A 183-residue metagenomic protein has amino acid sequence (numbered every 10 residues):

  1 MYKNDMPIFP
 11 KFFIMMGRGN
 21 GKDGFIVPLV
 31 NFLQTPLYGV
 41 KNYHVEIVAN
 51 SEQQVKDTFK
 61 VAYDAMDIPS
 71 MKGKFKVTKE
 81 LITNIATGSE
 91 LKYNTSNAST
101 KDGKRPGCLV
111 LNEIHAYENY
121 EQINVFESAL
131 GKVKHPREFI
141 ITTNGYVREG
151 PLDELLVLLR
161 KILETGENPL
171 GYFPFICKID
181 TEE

Functional and structural regions predicted by a protein language model:
M1-E183: Phosphate/NTP-binding elements of NTP-utilizing enzymes
